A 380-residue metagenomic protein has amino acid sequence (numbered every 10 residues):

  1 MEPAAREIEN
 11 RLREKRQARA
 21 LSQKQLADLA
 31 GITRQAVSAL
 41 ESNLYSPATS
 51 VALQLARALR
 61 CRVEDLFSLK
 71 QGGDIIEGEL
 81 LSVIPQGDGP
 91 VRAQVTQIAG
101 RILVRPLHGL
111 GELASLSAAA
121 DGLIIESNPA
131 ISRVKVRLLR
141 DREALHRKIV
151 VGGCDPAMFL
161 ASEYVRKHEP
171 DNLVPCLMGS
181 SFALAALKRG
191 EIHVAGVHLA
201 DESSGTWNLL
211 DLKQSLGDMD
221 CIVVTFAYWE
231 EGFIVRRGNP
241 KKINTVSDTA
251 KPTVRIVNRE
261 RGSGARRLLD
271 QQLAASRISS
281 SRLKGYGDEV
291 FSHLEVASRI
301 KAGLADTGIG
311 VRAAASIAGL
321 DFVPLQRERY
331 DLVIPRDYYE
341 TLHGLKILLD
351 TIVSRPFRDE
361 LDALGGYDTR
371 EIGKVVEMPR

Functional and structural regions predicted by a protein language model:
E2-E7, E14, S22-Q25, T33-Q35 (+5 more regions): N-terminal hydrophobic or amphipathic helices and topogenic motifs
A144-C154, S247-R266: Short loop->beta-strand "edge-of-pocket" segments that line small-molecule binding or catalytic clefts across diverse
L160-E169, S247, R261, A265-G285: Ligand-binding cleft/hinge of the Venus flytrap
E163, S181-A195, L199-A200, E289-L304 (+1 more regions): Short helices/loops that flank or line small-molecule/ion binding pockets
N172-G179, S280-S292: Short beta-strand-to-loop elements that line the ligand-binding cleft of bilobed periplasmic-binding protein-like
G196-K213, A297-Q326: A ligand-binding cleft/hinge motif common to bilobed small-molecule-binding domains
G217-E230, L320-D350, T369-M378: Periplasmic-binding protein-like
F226, V235-I256: Flexible hinge/capping segments at coil-to-helix
